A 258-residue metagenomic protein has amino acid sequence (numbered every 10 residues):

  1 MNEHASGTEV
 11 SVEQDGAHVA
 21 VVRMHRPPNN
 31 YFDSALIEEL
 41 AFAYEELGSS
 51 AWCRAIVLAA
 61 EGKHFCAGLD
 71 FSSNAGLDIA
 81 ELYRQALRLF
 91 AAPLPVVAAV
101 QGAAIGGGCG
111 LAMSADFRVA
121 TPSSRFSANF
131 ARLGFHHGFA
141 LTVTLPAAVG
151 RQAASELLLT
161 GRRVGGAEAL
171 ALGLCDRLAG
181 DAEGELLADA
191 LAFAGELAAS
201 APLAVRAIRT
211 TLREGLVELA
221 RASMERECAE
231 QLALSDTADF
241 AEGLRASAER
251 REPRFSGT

Functional and structural regions predicted by a protein language model:
M1-E61: Conserved CoA-thioester-binding segment of acyl-CoA-metabolizing enzymes
N30, E38-E39, W52, A59-A91 (+3 more regions): Glycine- (often His-adjacent) and acidic-residue-rich active-site loop that binds/positions the CoA thioester
G68-L69, L145, A153-R162: Short helix- or helix-capping micro-motifs that position conserved polar/aromatic residues at function-defining sites
L89-H137, R163: Glycine-rich beta-to-alpha active-site loop
F117, E156, T160-R162, E168 (+1 more regions): Well-ordered beta-strand positions
V119-S124, G166, C175-E225, L232-A238 (+1 more regions): C-terminal long alpha-helix characteristic of the crotonase
